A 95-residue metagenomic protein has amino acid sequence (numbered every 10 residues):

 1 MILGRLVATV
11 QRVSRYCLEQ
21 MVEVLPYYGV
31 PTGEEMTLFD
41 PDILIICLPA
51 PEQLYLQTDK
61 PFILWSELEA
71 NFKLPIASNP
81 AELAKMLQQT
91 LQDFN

Functional and structural regions predicted by a protein language model:
M1-P31: Short, charged N-terminal beta->alpha structural module
I2-V7, I46-P49, S66-L68: Structural motif
S14-C17, M36-L38, E52-D59, L68-P75: Short loop/helix-cap segments at secondary-structure boundaries that form the rim of catalytic
V22, K60-P61: A structural micro-motif
Y27-I43: Acidic, metal-coordinating helix/loop segments flanking the phosphotransfer/catalytic sites of two-component signaling
T32, A50-P51: Short beta-turn/strand-loop junction motif enriched in small, turn-promoting residues
P41-I46, E52: Amphipathic, interaction-prone secondary-structure segments
I63-N95: Ser/Thr/Gly-rich flexible loops in soluble cytosolic domains mediating phosphotransfer, phosphorylation
